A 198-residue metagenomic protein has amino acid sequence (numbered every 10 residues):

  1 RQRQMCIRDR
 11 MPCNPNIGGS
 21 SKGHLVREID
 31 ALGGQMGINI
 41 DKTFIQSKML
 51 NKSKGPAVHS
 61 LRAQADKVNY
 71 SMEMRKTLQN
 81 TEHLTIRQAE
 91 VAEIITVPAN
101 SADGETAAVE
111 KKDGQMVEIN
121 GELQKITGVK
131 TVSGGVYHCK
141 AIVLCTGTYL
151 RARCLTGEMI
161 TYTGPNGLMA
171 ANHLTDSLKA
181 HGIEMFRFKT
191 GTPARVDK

Functional and structural regions predicted by a protein language model:
Q2-I7: Short, small-residue-biased leader/transition segments that mark boundaries at the very start of proteins
R8-D30, G157: Conserved N-terminal glycine-rich FAD pyrophosphate-binding loop of Rossmann-like flavoproteins
D9-N14, N51-L61, G157-I160: Glycine-/proline-rich flexible loop or hinge segments
R10-N14, T96-P98, K125-G128, R153-G157 (+2 more regions): Short acidic, glycine/serine/threonine-rich loops at helix termini
G18, K22-L25, A63-S71, G167 (+1 more regions): Generic structural signal for well-ordered, non-membrane alpha-helical segments in soluble metabolic enzymes
K22-I38, A180, E184: Conserved FAD-binding subdomain of flavin-dependent enzymes
I38-R151: Feature captures the FAD/FMN-dependent oxidoreductase FAD-binding
L144-V196: Glycine-rich loop(s) and the adjacent beta-strand/alpha-helix scaffold that form part
